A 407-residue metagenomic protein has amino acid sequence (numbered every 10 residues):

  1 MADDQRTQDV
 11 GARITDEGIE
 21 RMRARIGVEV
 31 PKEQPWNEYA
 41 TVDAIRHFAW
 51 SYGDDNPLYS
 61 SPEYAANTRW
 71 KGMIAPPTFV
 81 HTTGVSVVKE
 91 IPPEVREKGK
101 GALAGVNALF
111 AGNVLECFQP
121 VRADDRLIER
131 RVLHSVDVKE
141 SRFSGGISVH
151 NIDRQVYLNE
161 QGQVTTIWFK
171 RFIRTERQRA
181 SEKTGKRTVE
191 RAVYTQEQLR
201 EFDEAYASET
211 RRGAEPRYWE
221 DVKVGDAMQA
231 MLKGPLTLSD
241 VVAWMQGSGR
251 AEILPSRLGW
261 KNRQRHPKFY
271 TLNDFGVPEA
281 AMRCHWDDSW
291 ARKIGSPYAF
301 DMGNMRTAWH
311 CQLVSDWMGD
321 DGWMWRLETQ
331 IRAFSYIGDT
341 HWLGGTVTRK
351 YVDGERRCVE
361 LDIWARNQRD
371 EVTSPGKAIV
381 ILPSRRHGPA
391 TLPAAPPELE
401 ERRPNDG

Functional and structural regions predicted by a protein language model:
A2-G112, R177-D321, R385-G407: Hot-dog-fold acyl-thioester-processing enzymes
F48, P77, G345-V347, D370: Short low-polarity hydrophobic stretches
H81-T82, E116, R171-I173, M231 (+3 more regions): Residues in well-ordered beta-strands of folded domains
A111-E160, W168, W323-Q368: Hydrophobic beta-sheet segments that form the core/acyl-binding groove of ACP/CoA-dependent acyl-chain-processing
G145-L158, W168-V189, I379-S384: Flexible glycine-rich active-site/ligand-binding loops centered on an Asp-His dyad
T165-W168, Q229, S374: A structural microfeature
R171, T175, L327, G344-Y351 (+4 more regions): Ligand-binding pocket scaffold of soluble enzyme catalytic domains
